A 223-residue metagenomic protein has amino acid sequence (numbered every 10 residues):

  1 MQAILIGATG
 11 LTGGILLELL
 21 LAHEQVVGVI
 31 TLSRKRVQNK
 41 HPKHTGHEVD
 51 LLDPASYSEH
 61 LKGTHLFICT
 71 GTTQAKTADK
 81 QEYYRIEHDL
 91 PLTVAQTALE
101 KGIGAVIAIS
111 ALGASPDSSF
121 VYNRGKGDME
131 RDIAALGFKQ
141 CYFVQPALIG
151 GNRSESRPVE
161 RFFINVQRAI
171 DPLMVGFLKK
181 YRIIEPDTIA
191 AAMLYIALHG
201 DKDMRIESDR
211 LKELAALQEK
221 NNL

Functional and structural regions predicted by a protein language model:
Q2, V26-G28, G104-A105, Q140: Residues at the starts of beta-strands that form the adenosine-phosphate
Q2-H23: N-terminal Rossmann NAD(P)H-binding glycine-rich loop of SDR-like oxidoreductase domains
A3-I4, T45-E100, A197: NAD(P)H-binding glycine-rich loop region in Rossmannoid oxidoreductase-like domains and their noncatalytic homologs
A22, V27, P116-Q218: Oxidoreductase cofactor-interface core, primarily capturing Rossmann-like NAD(P)-dependent enzymes
I30-Q38: Short, polar loop motifs at secondary-structure junctions
S33, K80, R85-D128, A135 (+1 more regions): Conserved Rossmann-fold NAD(P)-dependent oxidoreductase catalytic core, especially the SDR/UDP-sugar
K43-T45, C141: Short, conserved active-site loop motifs that form the nucleotide-linked donor/cofactor pocket
